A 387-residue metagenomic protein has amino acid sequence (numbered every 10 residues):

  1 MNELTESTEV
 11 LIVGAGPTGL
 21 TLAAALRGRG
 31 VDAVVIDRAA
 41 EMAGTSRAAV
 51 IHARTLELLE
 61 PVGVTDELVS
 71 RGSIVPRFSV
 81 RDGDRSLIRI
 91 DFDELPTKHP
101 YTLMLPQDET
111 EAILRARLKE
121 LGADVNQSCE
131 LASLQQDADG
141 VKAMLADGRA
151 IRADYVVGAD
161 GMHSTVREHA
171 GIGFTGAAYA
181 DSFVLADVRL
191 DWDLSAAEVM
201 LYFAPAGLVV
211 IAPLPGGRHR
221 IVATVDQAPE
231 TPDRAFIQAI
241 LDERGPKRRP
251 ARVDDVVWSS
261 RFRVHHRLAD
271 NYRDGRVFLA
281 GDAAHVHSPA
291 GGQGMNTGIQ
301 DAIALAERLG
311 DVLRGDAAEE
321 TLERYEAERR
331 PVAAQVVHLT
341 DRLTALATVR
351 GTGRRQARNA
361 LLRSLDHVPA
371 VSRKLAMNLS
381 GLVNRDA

Functional and structural regions predicted by a protein language model:
M1-L4, D226, R308-A387: C-terminal helical "tail/cap" subdomain of flavin- and related membrane-associated enzymes
E3-T18: Beta1/beta-strand and adjacent pyrophosphate-binding region of the FAD-binding site in flavoprotein oxidoreductases
E6-T8, A146-Y155: Core beta-strand elements of the Rossmann-like FAD/NAD(P) dinucleotide-binding domain in flavoenzyme oxidoreductases
R27-R47: Glycine-rich FAD pyrophosphate-binding loop
G44-R47, I51-K119, P213-L214: Active-site-adjacent segment of FAD-dependent monooxygenases/related oxidoreductases
A116, Y155, A159-V264: Conserved FAD-binding catalytic core of PHBH/FMO-like flavoproteins
Q127-V141: A conserved short coil-to-beta-strand element within the FAD-binding core of flavoproteins
F262-L279, A283-H285, A334: FAD-binding beta-loop-beta segment adjacent to the flavin cofactor pocket
